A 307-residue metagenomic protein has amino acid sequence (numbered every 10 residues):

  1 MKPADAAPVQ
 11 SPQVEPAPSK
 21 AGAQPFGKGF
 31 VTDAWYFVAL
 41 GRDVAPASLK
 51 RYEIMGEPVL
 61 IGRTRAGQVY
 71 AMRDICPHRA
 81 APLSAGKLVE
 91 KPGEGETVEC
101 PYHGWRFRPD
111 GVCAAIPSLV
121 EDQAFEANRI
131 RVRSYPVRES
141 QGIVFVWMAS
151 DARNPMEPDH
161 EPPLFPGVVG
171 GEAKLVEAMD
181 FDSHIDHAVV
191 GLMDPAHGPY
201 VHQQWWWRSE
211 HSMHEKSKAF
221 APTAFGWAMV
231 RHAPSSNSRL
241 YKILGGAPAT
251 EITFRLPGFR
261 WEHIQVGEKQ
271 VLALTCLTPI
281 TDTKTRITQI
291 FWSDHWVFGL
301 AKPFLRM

Functional and structural regions predicted by a protein language model:
K2-G27, A39-V168: Rieske [2Fe-2S] iron-sulfur-binding domain
V14, G29-T32, A188: Hydrophobic transmembrane signal anchors and adjacent membrane-proximal interface regions, especially in viral
P25, F30-T32, Y200-V201: Non-catalytic accessory segments flanking enzyme active sites
T32, R131, R138-S140, V271 (+1 more regions): A short, structural micro-pattern
Q68, A80, A152-M307: C-terminal catalytic domain of Rieske-type non-heme iron oxygenases
